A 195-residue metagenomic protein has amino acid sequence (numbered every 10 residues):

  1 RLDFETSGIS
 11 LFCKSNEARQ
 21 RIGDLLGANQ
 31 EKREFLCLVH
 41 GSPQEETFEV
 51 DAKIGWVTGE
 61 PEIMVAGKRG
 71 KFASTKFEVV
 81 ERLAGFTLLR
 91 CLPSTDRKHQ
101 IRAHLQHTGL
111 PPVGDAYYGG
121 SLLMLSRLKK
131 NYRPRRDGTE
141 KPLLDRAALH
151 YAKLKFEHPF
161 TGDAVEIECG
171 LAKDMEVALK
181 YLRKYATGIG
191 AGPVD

Functional and structural regions predicted by a protein language model:
R1-D195: RNA pseudouridine synthases
